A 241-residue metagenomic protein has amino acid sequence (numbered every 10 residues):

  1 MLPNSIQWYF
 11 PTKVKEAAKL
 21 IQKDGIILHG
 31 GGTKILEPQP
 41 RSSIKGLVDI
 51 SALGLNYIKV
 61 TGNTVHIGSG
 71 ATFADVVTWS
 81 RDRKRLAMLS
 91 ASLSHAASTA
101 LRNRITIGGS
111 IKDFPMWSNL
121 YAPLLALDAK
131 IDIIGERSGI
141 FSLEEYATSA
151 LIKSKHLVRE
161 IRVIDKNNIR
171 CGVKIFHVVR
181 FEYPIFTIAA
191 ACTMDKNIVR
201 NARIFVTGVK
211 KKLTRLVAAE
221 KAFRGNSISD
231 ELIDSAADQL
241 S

Functional and structural regions predicted by a protein language model:
M1-S241: C-terminal structural segment of proteins
